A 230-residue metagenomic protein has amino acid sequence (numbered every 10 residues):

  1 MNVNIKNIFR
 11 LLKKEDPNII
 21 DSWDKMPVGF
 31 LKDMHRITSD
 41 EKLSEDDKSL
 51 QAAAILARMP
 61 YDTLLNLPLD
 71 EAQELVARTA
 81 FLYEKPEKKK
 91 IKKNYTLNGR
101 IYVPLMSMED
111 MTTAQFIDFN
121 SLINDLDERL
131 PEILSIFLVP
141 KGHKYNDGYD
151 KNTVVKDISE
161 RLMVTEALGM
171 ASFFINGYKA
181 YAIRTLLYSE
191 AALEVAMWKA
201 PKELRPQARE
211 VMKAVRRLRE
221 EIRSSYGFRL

Functional and structural regions predicted by a protein language model:
M1-L230: Charged interaction scaffolds used for protein-protein
